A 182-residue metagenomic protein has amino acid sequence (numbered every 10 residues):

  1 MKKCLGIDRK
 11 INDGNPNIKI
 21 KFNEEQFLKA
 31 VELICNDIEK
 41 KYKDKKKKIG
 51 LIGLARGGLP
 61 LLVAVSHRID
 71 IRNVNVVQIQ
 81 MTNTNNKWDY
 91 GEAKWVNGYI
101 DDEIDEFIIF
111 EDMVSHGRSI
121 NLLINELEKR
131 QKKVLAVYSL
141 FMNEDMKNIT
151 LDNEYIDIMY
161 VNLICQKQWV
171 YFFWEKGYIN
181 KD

Functional and structural regions predicted by a protein language model:
M1-Y42: Active-site-facing substrate-recognition patch
K2-G14, N125-D182: PRPP-dependent phosphoribosyltransferase catalytic core
V31, G58-L62, S66, I120: Short, highly selective alpha-helical patches that border small-molecule cofactor pockets in redox/cofactor-processing
I38-K45, Y99-D102: Glycine-rich helix-loop-beta junction characteristic of Rossmann-like nucleotide cofactor-binding loops
K45-A55: Short glycine-rich phosphate-binding loop at a beta-alpha junction
H67-F107, R118-I124: Short, glycine/charge-rich flexible loops or terminal/linker lids adjacent to PRPP-binding catalytic cores
V114-S115: Short active-site segment of divalent metal-dependent hydrolases/proteases that encodes the spacing between
